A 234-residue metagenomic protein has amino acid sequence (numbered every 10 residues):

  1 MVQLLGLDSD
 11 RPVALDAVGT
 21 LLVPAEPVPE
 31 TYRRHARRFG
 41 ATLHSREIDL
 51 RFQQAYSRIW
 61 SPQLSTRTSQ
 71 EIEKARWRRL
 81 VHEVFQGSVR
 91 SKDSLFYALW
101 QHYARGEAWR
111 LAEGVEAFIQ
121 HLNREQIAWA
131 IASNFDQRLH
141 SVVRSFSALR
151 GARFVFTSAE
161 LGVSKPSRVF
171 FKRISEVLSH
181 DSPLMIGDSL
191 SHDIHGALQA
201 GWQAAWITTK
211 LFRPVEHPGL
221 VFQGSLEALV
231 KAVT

Functional and structural regions predicted by a protein language model:
M1-V13, V23, R46, R90-S94 (+3 more regions): Asp-based, Mg2+/Mn2+-dependent phosphohydrolase catalytic module
V2-E116, R124: N-terminal helical cap/lid subdomain that shapes the substrate entry/recognition surface in HAD-like hydrolases
